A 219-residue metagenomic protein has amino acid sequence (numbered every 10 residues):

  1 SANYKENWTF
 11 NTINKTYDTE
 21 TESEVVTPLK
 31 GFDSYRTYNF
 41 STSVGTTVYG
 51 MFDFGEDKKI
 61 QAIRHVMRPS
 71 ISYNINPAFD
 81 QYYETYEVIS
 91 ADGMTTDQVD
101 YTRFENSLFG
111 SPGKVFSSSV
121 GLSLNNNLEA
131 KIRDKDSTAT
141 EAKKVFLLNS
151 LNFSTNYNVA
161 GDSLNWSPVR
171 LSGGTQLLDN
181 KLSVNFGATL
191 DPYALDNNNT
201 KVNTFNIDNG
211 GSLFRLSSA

Functional and structural regions predicted by a protein language model:
S1-A219: Outer-membrane beta-barrel translocator/pore domains, especially the C-terminal barrels of Gram-negative outer-membrane
